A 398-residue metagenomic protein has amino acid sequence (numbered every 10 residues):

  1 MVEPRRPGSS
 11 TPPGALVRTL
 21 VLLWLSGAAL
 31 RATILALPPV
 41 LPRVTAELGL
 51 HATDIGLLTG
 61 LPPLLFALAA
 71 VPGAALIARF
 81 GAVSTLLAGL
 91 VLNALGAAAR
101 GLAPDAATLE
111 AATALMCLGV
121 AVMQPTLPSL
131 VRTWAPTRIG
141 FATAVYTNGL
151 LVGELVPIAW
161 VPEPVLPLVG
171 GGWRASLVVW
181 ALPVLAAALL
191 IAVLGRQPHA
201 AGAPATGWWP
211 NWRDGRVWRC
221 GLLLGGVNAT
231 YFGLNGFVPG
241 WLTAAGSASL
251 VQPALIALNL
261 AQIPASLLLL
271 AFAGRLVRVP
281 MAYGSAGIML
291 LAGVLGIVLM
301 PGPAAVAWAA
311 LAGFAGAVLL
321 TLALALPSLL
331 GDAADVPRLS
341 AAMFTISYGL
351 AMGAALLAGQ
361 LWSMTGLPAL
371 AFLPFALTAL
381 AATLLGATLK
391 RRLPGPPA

Functional and structural regions predicted by a protein language model:
P38, R216-S266: Extracytoplasmic gate region of multi-pass secondary transporters
G49, G81, L102-A107, P136 (+1 more regions): Helix-breaking motifs and short loop linkers at transmembrane-helix boundaries and internal kinks in secondary membrane
L68-A106: Conserved MFS/SLC helix-loop-helix module at the cytosolic interface between two early adjacent transmembrane helices
A69-G81, A265-R278, W362: Helix-to-loop junctions at the C-terminal end of transmembrane segments in multipass secondary transporters
A112-G149: Cytoplasmic helix-loop-helix junction between adjacent transmembrane helices in 12-TM secondary transporters
T137-R196: Helix-loop-helix hairpin linking two adjacent transmembrane segments in secondary transporters
V277-A323: C-terminal transmembrane helical hairpin of 12-TM major facilitator-type secondary transporters
L329-P368, F372-F375: A late C-terminal transmembrane helix in Major Facilitator Superfamily
